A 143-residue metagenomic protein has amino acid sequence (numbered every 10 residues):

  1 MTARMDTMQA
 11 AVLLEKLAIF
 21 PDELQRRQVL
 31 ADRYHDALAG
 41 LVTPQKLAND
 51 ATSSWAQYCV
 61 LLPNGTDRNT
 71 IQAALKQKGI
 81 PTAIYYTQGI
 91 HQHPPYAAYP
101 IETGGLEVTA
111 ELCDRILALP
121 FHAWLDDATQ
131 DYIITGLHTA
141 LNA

Functional and structural regions predicted by a protein language model:
M1-A143: PLP-dependent aminotransferase class I/II
